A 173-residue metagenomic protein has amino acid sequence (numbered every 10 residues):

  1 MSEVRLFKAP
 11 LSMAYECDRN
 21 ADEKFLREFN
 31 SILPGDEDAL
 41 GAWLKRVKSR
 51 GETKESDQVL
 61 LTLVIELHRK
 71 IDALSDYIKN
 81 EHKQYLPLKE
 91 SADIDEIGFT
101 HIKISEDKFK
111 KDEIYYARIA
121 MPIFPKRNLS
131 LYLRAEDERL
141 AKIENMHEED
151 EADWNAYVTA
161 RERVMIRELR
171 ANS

Functional and structural regions predicted by a protein language model:
M1-E96, I102-S173: Structured alpha-helical
